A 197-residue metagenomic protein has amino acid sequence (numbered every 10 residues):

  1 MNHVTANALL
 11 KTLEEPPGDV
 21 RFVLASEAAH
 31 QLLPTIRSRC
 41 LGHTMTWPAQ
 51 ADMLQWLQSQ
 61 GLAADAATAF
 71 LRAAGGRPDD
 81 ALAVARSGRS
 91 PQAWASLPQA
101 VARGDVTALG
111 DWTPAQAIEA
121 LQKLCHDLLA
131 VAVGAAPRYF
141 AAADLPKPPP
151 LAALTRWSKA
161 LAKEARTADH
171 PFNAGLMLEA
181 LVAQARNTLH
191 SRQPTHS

Functional and structural regions predicted by a protein language model:
M1-L10, H30-L32: Conserved AAA+/SF3 P-loop NTPase catalytic/coupling segment centered on the Walker-B
N7-V23: Conserved catalytic/switch belt of AAA+ P-loop NTPases
G18-R21, S26-S197: Charged, glycine-rich active-site and insertion segments that engage polyanionic ligands
